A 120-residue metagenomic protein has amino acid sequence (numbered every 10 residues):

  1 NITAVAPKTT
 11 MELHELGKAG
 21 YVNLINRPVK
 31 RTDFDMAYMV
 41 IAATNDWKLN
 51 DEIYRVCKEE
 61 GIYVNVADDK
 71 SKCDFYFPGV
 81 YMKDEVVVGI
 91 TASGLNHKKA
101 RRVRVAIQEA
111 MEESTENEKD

Functional and structural regions predicted by a protein language model:
N1-V87, A92-D120: Adenine nucleotide-associated cytosolic modules
